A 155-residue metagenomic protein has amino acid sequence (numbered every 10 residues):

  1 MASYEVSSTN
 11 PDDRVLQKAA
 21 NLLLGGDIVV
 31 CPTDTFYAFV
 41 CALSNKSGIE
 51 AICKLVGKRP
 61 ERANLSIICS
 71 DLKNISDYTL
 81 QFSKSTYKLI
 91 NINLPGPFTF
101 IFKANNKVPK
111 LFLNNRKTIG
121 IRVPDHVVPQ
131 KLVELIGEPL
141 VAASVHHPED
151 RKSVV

Functional and structural regions predicted by a protein language model:
M1-V155: Active-site-adjacent structural elements in enzyme catalytic cores
